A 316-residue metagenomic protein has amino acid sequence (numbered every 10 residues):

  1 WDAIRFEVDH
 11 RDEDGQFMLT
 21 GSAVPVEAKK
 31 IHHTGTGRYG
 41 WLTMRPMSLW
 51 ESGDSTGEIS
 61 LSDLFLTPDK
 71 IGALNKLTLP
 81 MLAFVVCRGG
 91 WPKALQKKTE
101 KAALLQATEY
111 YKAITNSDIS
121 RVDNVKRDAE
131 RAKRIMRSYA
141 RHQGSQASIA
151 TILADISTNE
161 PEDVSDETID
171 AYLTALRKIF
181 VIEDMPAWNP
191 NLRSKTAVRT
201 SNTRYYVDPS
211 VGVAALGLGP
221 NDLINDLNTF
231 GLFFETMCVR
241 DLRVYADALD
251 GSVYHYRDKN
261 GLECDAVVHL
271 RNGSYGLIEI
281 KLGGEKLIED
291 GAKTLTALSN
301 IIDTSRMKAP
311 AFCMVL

Functional and structural regions predicted by a protein language model:
W1-A3: Conserved AAA+/SF3 P-loop NTPase catalytic/coupling segment centered on the Walker-B
R5-D14, I301-D303: Substrate-engagement module of ASCE P-loop NTPases
D9-I31, L176: Sensor-1/coupling segment of RecA-like P-loop NTPase cores
G21-V24, A28-S145: Interdomain motor-coupling "hinge/lid" segment immediately C-terminal to the ATP-binding subdomain of NTP-driven enzymes
Y39-T43, V253-H255, C313-V315: Conserved beta-strand scaffold positions in the cores of enzyme catalytic domains, especially in NTP/NDP-utilizing
L95-S274: Accessory nucleic acid-recognition modules appended to NTPase machines
S274-G276, F312: Structural motif
L282-L316: Catalytic cores of nucleic-acid endonucleases
